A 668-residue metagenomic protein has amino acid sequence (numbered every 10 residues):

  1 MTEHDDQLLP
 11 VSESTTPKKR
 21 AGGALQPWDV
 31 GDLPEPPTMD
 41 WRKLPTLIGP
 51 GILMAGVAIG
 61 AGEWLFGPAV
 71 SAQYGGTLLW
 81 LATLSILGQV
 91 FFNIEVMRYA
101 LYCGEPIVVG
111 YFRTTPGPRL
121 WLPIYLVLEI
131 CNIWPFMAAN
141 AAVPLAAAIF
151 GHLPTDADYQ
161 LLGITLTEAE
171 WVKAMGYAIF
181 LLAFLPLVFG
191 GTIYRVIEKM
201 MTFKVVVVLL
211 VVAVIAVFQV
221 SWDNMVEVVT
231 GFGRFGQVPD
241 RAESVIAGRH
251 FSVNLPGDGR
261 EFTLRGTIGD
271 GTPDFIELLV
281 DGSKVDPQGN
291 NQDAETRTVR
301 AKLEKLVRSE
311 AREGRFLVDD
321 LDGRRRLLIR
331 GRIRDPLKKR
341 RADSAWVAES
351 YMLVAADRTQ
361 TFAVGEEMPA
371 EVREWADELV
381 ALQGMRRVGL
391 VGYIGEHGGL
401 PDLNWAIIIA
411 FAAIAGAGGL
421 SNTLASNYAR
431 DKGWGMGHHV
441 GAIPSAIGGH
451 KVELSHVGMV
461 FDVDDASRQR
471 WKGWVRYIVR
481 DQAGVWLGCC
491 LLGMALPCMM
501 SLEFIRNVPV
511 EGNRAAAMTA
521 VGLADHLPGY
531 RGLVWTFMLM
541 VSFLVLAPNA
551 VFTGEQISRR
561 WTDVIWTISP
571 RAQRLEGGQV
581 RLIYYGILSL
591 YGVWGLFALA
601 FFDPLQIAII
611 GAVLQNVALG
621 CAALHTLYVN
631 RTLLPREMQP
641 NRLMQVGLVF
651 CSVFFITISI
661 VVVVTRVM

Functional and structural regions predicted by a protein language model:
T2-L65, A446-M459, A466, R470-G484: Membrane-interface "cap" regions at the ends of multi-pass membrane proteins
P27-D32, F66-S71, N93-R119, N140-G163 (+4 more regions): Flexible loop linkers connecting adjacent transmembrane helices in multi-pass alpha-helical membrane transporters
M54, L81-R113, W121-A139: Juxtamembrane transmembrane-helix boundary signature
F91-A100, P369, E374, A429-R430 (+3 more regions): Extracellular/periplasmic helix-exit of transmembrane alpha-helices
L153-F189, V206-V212, G577-W594, L619-Y628: Transmembrane alpha-helical segments of multi-pass small-molecule transport proteins
L166-I179, A516, Y530, V534-L539 (+4 more regions): Loop-to-transmembrane helix boundary motifs in multi-pass membrane proteins
V196, M200-F203, E555, R559 (+3 more regions): C-terminal membrane-solvent junction of multi-pass transporters and transport-like membrane proteins
V208-G248, A370, E374-Y393, L420-N422 (+3 more regions): Hydrophobic alpha-helical segments and their helix-loop junctions in multi-pass secondary transporters
